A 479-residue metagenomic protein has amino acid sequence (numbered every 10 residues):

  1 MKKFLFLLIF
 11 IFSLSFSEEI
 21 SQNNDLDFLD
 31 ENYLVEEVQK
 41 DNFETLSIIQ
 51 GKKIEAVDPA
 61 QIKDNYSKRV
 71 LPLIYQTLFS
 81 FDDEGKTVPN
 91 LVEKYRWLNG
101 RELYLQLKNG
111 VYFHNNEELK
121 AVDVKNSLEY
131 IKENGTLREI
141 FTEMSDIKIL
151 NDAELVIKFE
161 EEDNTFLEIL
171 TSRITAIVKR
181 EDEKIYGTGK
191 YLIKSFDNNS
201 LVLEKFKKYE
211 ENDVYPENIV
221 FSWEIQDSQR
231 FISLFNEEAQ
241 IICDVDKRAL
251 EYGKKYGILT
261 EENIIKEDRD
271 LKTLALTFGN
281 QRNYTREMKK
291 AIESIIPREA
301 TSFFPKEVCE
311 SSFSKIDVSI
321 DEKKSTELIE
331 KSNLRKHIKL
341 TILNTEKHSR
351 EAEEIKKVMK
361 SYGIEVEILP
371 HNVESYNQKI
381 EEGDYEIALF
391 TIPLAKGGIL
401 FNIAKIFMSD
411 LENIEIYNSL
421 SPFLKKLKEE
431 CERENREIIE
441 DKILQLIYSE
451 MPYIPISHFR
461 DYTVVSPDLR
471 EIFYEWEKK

Functional and structural regions predicted by a protein language model:
F4, E162-V214, N218, Q226-Q229 (+1 more regions): Gly/Pro-rich hinge or "lid" segments in bacterial periplasmic/extracellular proteins
L26-D30, K289-I316, K347-E354, I380-K479: Detector for C-terminal structural segments
I49-N99, E129, Y186: N-terminal lobe/hinge region of extracytoplasmic solute-binding protein
K52-K68, L91, E117, F166-I174 (+2 more regions): A structural "hinge/loop" feature
K94-T136, V156, Y284: Aromatic- and charge-enriched surface segment that lines or borders ligand/interaction sites
R96, G100, E139-R180, K190: Surface-exposed binding/hinge segments that line and control ligand-binding clefts or catalytic entry sites
K208-Y252: Ligand-site clamp/hinge motif
I329-L394: Ligand/substrate-recognition segments at binding pockets and active sites
